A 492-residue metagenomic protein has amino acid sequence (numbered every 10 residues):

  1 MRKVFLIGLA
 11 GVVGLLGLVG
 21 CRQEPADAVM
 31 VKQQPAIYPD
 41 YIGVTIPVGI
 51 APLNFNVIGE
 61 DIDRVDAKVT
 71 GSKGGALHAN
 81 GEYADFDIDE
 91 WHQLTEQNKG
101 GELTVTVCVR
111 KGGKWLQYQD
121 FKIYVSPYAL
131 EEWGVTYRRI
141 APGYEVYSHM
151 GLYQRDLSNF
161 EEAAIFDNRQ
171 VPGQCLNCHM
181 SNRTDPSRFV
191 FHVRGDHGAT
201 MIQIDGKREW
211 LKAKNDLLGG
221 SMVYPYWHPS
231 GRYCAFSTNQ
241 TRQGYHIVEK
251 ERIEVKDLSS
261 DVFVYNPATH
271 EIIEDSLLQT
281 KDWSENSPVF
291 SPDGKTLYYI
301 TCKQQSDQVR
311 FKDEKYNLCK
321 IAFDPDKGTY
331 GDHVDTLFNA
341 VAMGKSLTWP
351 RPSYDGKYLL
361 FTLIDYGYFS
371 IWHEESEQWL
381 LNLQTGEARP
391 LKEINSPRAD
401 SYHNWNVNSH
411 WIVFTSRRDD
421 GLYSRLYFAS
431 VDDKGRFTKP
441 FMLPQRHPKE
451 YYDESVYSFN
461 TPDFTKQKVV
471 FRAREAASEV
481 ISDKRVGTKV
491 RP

Functional and structural regions predicted by a protein language model:
M1-A26: Bacterial Sec-dependent N-terminal signal peptides
C21-P492: Sequence signature of WD/YWTD-type beta-propeller architectures
